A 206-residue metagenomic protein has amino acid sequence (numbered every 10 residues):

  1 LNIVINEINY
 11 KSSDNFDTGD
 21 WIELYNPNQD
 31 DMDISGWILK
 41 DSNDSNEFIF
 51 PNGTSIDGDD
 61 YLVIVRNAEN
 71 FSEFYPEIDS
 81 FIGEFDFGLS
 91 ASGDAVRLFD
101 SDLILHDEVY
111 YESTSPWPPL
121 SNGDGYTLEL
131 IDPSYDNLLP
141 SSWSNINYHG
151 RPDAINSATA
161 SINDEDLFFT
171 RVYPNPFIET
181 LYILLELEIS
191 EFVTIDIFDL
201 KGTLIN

Functional and structural regions predicted by a protein language model:
L1, G150-Y173, E188: Residue-level detector of functionally pivotal "anchor" positions at catalytic/ligand-binding pockets or at interdomain
L1-P140, I146-Y148, I155-T159: Activation on beta-sandwich/Ig-like modules and their edge loops
E165-N206: C-terminal outer-membrane/trafficking sorting elements
